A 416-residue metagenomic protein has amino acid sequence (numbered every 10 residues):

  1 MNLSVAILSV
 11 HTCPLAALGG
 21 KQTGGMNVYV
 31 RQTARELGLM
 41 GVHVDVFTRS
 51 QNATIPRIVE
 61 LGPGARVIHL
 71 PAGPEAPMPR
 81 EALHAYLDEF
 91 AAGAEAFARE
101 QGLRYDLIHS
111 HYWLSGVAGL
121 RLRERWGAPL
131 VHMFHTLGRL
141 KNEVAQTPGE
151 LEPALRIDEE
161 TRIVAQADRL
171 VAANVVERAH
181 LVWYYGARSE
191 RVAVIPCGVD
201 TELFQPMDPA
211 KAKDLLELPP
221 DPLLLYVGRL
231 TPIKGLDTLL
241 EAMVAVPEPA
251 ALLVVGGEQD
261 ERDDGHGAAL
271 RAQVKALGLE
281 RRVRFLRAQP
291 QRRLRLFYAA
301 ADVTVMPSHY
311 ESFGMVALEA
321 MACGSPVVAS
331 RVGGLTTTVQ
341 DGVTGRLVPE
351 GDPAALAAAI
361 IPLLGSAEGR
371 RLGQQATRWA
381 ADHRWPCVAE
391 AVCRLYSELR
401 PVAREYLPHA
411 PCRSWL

Functional and structural regions predicted by a protein language model:
M1-V67, P408, R413-L416: N-terminal subdomain of nucleotide-sugar transferases
S50-N52, T161-R191, V199-T201: A short, active-site helix/loop in glycosyltransferases that binds the activated sugar's phosphate group
Q205-L218, L223, H409-A410: A short helix/loop element that forms part of the nucleotide-sugar donor recognition site in Leloir-type
L218-K234, L240-M243, L253: Conserved donor-binding/catalytic core segment of Leloir-type glycosyltransferases
A288, L296-A301, V392: Short alpha-helical donor nucleotide-sugar binding micro-motif in glycosyltransferases
H309: Aromatic "clamp/platform" in nucleotide-sugar-dependent glycosyltransferases that forms part of the donor/acceptor
A317, P326-A329, V339: Short hydrophobic beta-strand element within catalytic cores of glycosyltransferases and related nucleotide-activated
D341-G342, R346-P353, P362-A367: Conserved acidic donor-binding segment of nucleotide-sugar-dependent glycosyltransferases
